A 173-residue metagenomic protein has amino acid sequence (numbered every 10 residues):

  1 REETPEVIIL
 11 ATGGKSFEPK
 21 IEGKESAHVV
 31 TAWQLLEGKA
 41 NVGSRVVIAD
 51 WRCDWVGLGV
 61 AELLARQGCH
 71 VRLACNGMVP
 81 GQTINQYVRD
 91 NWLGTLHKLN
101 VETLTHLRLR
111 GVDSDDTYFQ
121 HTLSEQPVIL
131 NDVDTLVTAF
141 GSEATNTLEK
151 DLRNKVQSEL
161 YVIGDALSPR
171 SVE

Functional and structural regions predicted by a protein language model:
R1-F17, S26, W33-Q34, N41-G43 (+1 more regions): A Rossmann-like FAD-binding core segment of flavoenzymes
T12-Q67, R153-S171: Glycine-rich dinucleotide-binding loop and its adjacent helix/turn
E149, V172-E173: Short conserved micro-motifs at the rims of enzyme active sites and ligand-binding pockets
